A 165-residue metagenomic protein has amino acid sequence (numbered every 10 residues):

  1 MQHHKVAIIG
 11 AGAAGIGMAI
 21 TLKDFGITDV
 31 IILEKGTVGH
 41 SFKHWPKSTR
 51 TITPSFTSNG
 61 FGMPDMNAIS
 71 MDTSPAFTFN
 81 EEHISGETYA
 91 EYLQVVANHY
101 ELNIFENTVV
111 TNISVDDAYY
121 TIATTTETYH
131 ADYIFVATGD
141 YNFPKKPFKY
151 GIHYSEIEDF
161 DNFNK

Functional and structural regions predicted by a protein language model:
H3-I32, K165: N-terminal Rossmann-like FAD-binding beta1-loop-alpha1 element of flavoenzymes
A14, V38, Y141: Conserved Rossmann-like nucleotide-cofactor binding loop
M18, V115, K145-P147: Short glycine-/acidic-enriched loop or helix-start segments at secondary-structure transitions that form or flank
L22-K23, W45-T49, Y119, F148-I152: Short, glycine/charged-enriched secondary-structure capping and boundary segments
K35-A90: Glycine-rich active-site loop/strand segments that organize a redox cofactor
P75-F143: Feature captures the FAD/FMN-dependent oxidoreductase FAD-binding
S85, Y133, T138-K165: Glycine-rich dinucleotide-binding loop and its adjacent helix/turn
